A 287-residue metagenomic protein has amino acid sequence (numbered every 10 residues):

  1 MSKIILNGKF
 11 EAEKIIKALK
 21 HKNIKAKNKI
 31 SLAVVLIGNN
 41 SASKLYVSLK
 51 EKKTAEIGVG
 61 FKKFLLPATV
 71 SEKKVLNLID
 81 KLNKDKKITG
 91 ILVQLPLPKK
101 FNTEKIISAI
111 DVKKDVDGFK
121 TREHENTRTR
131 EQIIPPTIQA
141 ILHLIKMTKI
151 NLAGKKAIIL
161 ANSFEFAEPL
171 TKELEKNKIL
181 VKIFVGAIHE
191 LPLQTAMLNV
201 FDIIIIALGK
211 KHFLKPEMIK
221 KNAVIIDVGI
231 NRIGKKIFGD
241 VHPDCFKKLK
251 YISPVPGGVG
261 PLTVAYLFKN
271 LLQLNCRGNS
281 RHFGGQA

Functional and structural regions predicted by a protein language model:
M1-N28: Positively charged, low-complexity intrinsically disordered leader regions
S43-E51, E131, P135-E190, Q194-V224 (+1 more regions): Glycine-rich phosphate/diphosphate-binding loop of Rossmann-like nucleotide-binding domains
T54-A68, L180-F184: Short beta-strand elements in bilobed, periplasmic/extracellular small-molecule ligand-binding domains
K74-D85: Short, well-structured alpha-helical segments in soluble
L92-L152, K156-A157, H212: Anion-binding alpha/beta catalytic cores of soluble intermediary-metabolism enzymes, centered on
P96, A207-K210, G229-I230: Short glycine-/small-residue-rich Rossmann-like dinucleotide-binding loops
I106-D117, H124, I226-N275: Rossmann-fold NAD(P)-binding glycine/threonine-rich loop
L191, T195, G278-A287: Short Gly/Ser/Thr- and charged-rich N-terminal loops/segments that act as flexible capping/hinge elements
